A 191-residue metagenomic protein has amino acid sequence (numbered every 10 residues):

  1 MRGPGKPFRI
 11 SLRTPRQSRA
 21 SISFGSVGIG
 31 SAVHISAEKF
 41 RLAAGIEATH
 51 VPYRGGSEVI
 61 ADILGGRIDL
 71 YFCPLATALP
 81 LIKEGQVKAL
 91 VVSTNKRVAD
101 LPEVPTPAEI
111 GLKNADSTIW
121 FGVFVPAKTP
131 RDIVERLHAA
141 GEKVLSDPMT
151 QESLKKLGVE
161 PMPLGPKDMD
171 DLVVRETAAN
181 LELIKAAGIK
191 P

Functional and structural regions predicted by a protein language model:
M1-E58, P107-E109, W120-S153: Hinge/capping helix and adjacent helix->loop/strand transition within the periplasmic-binding protein
S23, D69-C73, K88-V91, N180-E182: Paired acidic/hydrophobic, glycine-rich loop segments that form the ligand-binding mouth/hinge of periplasmic-binding
K39, A43, S57-R67, Y71 (+2 more regions): Short helices/loops that flank or line small-molecule/ion binding pockets
A43-I46, K83, R131-P191: An extracytoplasmic/periplasmic, membrane-proximal ligand-sensing/linker region
P52, G66-R67, P74, Q86 (+6 more regions): Conserved functional loop/turn residues at catalytic and ligand-binding sites
G56, C73-A78, S93-N95, I119 (+1 more regions): Beta->alpha turn/N-cap motifs
V91-A127: Periplasmic-binding protein-like
